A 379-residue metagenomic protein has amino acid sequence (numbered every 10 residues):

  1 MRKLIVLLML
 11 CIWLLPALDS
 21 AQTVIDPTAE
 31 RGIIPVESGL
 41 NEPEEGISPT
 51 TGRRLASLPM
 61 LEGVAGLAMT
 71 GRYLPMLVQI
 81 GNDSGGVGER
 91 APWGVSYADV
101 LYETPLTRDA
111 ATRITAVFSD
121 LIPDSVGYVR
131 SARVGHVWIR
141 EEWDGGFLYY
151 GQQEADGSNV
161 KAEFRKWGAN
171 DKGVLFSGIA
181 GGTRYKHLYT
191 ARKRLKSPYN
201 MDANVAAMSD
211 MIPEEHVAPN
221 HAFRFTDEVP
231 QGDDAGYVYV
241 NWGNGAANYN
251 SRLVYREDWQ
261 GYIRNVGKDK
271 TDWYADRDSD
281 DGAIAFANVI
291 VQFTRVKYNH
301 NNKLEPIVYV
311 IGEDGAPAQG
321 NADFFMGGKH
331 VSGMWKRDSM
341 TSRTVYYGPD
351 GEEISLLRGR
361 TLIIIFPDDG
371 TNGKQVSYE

Functional and structural regions predicted by a protein language model:
R2-Q22: Sec-dependent N-terminal signal peptides of Gram-positive bacterial secreted proteins and lipoproteins
V24-Y102, D109-E379: A surface/extracellular/periplasmic glyco- and lipid-processing/surface-interacting theme
